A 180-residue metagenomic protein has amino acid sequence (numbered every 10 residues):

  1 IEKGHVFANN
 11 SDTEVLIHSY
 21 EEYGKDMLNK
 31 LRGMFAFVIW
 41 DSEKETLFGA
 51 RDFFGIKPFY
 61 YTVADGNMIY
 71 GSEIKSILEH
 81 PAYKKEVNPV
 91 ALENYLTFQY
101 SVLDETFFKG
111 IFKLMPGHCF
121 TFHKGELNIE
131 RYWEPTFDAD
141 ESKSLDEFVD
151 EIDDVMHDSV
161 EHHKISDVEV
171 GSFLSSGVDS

Functional and structural regions predicted by a protein language model:
I1-S180: Cysteine-centered catalytic environments shared across enzyme families
